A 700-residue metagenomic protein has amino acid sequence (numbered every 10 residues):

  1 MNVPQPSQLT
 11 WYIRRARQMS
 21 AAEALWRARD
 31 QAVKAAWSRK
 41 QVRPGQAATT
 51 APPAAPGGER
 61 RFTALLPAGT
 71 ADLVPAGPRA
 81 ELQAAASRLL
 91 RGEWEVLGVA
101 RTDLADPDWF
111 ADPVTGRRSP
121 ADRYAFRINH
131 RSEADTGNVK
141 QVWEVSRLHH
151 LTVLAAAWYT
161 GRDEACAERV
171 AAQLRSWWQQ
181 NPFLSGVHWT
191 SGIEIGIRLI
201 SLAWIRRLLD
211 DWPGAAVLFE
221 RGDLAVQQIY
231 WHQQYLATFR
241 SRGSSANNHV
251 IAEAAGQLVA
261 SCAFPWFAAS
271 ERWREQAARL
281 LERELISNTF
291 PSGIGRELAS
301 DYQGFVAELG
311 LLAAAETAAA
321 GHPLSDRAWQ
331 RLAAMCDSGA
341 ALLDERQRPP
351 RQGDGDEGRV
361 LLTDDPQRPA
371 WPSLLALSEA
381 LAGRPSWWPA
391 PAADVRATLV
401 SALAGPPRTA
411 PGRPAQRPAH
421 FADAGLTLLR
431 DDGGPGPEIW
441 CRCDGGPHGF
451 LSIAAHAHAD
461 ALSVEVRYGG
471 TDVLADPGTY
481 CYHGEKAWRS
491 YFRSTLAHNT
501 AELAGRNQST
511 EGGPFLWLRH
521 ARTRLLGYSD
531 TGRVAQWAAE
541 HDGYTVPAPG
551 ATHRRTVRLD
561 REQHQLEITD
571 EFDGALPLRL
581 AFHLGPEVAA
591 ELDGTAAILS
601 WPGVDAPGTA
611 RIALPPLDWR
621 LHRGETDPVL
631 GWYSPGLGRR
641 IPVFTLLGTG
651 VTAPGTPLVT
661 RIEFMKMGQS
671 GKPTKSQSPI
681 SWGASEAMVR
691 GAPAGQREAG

Functional and structural regions predicted by a protein language model:
M1-A54, G700: Membrane-proximal basic amphipathic "stem/tether" segments
D30-E133, K140-E144: Extended, charge-enriched "interface" segments that sit outside catalytic cores
P120-A333, R611, P615: Aromatic-lined, polymer-binding surfaces characteristic of secreted/periplasmic polysaccharide-degrading enzymes
S146, E253, D423-G425, D460-L462 (+3 more regions): Residues that flank catalytic or metal-binding motifs in active/ligand-binding sites
G196, G355, V360-Q367, A380 (+4 more regions): CBM-like, beta-strand-rich accessory domains located in the C-terminal region of large, secreted polysaccharide-active
Q257, G339, L429, D570 (+1 more regions): A residue-level signal for conserved active-site and pocket-lining positions in enzyme catalytic cores
I294, L298-L474, L526-D530: Carbohydrate-active enzyme catalytic cores, enriched for enzymes that act on polyanionic acidic polysaccharides
S452, L474-E485: Cytochrome P450 core scaffold surrounding the K-helix E-X-X-R motif and the conserved "meander" helix-loop region
